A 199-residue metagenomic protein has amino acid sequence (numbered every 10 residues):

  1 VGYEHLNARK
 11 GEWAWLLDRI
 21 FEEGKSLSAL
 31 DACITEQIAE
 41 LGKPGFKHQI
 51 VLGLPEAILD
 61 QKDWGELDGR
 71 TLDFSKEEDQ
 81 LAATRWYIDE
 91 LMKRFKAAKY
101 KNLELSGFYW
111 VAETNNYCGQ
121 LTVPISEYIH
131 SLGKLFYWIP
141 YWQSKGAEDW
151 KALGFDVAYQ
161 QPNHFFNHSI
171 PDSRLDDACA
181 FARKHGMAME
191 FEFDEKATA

Functional and structural regions predicted by a protein language model:
V1-A199: Glycan-processing catalytic domains of CAZymes
